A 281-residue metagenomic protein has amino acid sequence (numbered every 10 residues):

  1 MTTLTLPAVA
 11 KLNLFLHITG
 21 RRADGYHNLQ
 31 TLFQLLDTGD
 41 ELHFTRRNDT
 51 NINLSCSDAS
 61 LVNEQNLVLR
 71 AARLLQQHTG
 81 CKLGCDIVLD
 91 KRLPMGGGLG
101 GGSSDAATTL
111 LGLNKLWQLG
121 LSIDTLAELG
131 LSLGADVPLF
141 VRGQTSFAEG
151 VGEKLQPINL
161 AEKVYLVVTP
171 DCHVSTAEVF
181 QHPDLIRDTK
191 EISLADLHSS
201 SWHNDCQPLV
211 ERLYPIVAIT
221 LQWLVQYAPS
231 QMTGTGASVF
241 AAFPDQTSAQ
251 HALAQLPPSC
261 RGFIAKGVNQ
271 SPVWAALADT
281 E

Functional and structural regions predicted by a protein language model:
M1-G96, K115, L119-D124, V151 (+2 more regions): ATP-binding N-lobe of GHMP and related small-molecule kinases
L14, L42-F44, V68, G102 (+4 more regions): Residue-level signal for inorganic ion chemistry
F33-L36, G130, L224, L256: Hydrophobic C-terminal alpha-helix "anchor/cap" residues
Q34-L35, L131-S132, L139-V141, P157-A161 (+1 more regions): Solvent-exposed alpha-helices and their adjacent loops that cap or buttress functional pockets in soluble metabolic
N48-L61, T109, L131, A195-H203: Short, basic/glycine-rich phosphate-binding loops at helix/coil junctions that contact nucleotide phosphates
G84, L110-F147: Contiguous, small/hydrophobic- and glycine-enriched helical/loop subdomains that border and often "cap" functional
V88-W117, P229-F243: Glycine/serine-rich anion-binding loops at beta->alpha junctions that coordinate negatively charged ligand groups
R142, S146-P229, A242-E281: Conserved, helical-rich catalytic subdomain that frames metal- and/or nucleotide-binding sites in enzyme alpha/beta
